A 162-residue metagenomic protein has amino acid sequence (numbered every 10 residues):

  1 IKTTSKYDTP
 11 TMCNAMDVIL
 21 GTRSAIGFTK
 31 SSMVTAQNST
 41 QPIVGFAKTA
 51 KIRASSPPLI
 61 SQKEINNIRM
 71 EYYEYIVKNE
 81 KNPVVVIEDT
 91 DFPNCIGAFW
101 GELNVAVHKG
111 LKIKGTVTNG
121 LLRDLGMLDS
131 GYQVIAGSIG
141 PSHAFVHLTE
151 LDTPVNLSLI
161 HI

Functional and structural regions predicted by a protein language model:
I1-E71: N-terminal low-complexity or amphipathic/hydrophobic leaders
I26-F28, I52, V86-E88, T116-G120 (+1 more regions): General beta-strand structural signal in soluble alpha/beta enzymes
V44-G45, E80-P83, L111-K114, D129-Y132 (+1 more regions): Short coil/turn connectors at secondary-structure junctions
S55-P57, D91-N94, L122-D124: A short acidic, glycine/proline-enriched capping/turn motif at secondary-structure boundaries, especially helix N-cap
E74-T118: Extracellular/luminal Protease-associated
V105-F145: Ligand/cofactor pocket segment of small-molecule handling proteins
P141-N156: Long beta-strand-rich cores associated with HINT superfamily self-processing modules
I160-I162: Conserved small/polar residues in nucleotide/adenosyl-binding loops
